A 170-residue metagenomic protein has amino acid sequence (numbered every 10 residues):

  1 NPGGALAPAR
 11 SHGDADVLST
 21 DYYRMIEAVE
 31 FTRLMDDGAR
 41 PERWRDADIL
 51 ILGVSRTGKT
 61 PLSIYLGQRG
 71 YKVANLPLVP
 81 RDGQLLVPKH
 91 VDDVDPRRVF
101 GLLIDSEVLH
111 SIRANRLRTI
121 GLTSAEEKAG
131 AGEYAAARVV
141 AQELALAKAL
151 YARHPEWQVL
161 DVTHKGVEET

Functional and structural regions predicted by a protein language model:
N1-Y23: Charged, amphipathic alpha-helical linker segments immediately N-terminal to NTP-binding catalytic cores
G3, P96-Q142: A glycine- and Lys/Arg-enriched "phosphate-lid" helix/loop adjacent to the NTP-binding pocket of small-molecule kinases
A15-V73: Internal active-site segments that recognize and position negatively charged phosphoryl groups and nucleotide moieties
I26-V29, D36, N115, A125-E169: Small-molecule kinase domains that catalyze NTP-dependent phosphoryl transfer to phosphate-bearing small molecules
Y65-G70, H90-D93, R116-T119: Short, solvent-exposed amphipathic alpha-helical segments in soluble enzyme and RNA/protein-processing domains
V73-L85: Short beta-strand-centered segment that lines the nucleotide-binding/catalytic pocket of NTP-utilizing
A74-L76, R98-L102, Q158-L160: Hydrophobic/aromatic beta-strand patches that form the interior of the parallel beta-sheet core in alpha/beta enzyme
P80-D82, D105-L109, K165-V167: Conserved nucleotide-binding/hydrolysis micro-motifs of P-loop NTPases
